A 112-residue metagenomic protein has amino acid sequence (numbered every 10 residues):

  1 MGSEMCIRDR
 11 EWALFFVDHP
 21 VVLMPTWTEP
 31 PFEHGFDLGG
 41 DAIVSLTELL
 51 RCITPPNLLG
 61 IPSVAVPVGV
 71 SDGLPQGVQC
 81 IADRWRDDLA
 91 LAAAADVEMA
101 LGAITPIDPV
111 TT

Functional and structural regions predicted by a protein language model:
G2-I7: Short, small-residue-biased leader/transition segments that mark boundaries at the very start of proteins
H19: An anion/phosphate-binding loop that grips the pyrophosphate of nucleotide cofactors and donors
W27: Short glycine-/small-residue-rich Rossmann-like dinucleotide-binding loops
P31-I53: Short, surface-exposed loop/helix-turn segments at secondary-structure junctions that function as lids/hinges flanking
N57-T112: Structural helix-boundary/capping segments
